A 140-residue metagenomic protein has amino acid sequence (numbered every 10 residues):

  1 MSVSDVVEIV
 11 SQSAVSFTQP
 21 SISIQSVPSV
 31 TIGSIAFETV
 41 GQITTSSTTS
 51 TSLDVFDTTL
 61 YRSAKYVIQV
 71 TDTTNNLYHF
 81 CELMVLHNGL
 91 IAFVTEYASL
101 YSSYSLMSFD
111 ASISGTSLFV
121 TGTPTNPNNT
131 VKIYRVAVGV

Functional and structural regions predicted by a protein language model:
M1-G33: Short, low-complexity N-terminal tether/leader segments at secretion or assembly junctions of large, surface-exposed
T18-Q19, Y78-L86, K132-R135: Short amphipathic beta-strand/extended segments with alternating polar/hydrophobic composition
P20, I24, D54-T59, M107-S112: Short linear motifs in intrinsically disordered
S21, P28, V70-D72, P124 (+1 more regions): A broadly conserved detector of short glycine/acidic/proline-rich loop/turn motifs that flank catalytic sites and bind
I35-S63, T71-L77, L118, T125: Surface-exposed ligand/attachment interfaces on beta-rich extracellular proteins
D72-S112: Extracellular attachment/recognition segments
T95-V140: Low-complexity intrinsically disordered segments
